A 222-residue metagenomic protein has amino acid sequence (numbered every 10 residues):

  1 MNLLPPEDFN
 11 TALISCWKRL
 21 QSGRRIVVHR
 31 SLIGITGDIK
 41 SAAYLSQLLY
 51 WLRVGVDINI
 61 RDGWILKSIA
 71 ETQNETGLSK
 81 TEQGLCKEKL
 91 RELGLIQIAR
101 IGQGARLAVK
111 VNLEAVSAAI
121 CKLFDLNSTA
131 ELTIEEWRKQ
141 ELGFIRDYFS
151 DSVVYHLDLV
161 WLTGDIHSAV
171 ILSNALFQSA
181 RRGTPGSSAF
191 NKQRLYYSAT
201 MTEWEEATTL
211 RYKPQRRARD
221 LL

Functional and structural regions predicted by a protein language model:
M1-I39, G55-D62, E71-N74, L123-S168 (+2 more regions): Positively charged, structured surface patches that bind polyanionic biopolymers
V27, I39, A43, T81-L85 (+4 more regions): Short, well-structured alpha-helical interface segments that form or flank functional binding sites
A42-W51, A169-Q178: Short amphipathic alpha-helical elements of helix-turn-helix/winged-helix folds
L52-V109, A180-L222: Winged helix-turn-helix DNA-binding recognition segment
A108-V109, I120, F124: An acidic-aromatic pocket/loop used at catalytic or ligand-binding sites
E114-I120: Short, charged/polar, Gly/Pro-enriched secondary-structure boundary elements
